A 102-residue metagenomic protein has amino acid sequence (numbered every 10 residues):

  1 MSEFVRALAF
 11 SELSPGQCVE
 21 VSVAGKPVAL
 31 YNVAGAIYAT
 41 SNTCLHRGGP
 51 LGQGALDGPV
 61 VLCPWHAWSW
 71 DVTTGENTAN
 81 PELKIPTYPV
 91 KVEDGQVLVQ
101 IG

Functional and structural regions predicted by a protein language model:
M1-S2, G102: Absolute protein N-terminus
E3-F10: Short amphipathic
E12-G102: Rieske [2Fe-2S] iron-sulfur-binding domain
